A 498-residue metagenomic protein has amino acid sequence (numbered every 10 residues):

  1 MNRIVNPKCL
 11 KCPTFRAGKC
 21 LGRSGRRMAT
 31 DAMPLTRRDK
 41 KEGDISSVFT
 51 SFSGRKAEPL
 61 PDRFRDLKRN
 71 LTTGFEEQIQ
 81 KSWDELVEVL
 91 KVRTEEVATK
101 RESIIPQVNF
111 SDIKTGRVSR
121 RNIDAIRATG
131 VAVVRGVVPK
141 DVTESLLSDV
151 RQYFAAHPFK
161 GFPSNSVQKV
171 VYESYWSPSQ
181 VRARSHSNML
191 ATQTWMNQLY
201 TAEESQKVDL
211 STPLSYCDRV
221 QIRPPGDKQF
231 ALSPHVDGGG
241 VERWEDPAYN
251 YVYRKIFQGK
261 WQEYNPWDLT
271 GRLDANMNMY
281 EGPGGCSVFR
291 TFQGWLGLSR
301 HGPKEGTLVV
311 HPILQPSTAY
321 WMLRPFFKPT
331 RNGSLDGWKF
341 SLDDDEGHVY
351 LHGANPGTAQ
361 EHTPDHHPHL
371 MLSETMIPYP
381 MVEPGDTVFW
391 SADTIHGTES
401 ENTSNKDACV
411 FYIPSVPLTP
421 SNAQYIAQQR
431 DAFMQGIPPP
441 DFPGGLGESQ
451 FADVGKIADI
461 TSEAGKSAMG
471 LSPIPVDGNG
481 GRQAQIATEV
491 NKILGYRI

Functional and structural regions predicted by a protein language model:
N2-R127, I457-A458, A468-I498: Fe(II)/2-oxoglutarate
P7, G18, G25-R26, K81 (+5 more regions): Short, low-complexity intrinsically disordered segments
R16, S111, K160-S166, W390: Compositionally biased, low-structure terminal segments
T30-E42, S46, K328-T394, T403-I498: Conserved double-stranded beta-helix
D31, D39-E42, E58, K68 (+16 more regions): Glutamate identity and glutamate-enriched acidic tracts
L35-R38, R121, I126-T129, V138-P368 (+5 more regions): Non-heme Fe(II) oxygenase catalytic core, chiefly the N-lobe of the double-stranded beta-helix
A132: Short acidic/polar active-site loop segments enriched in Thr and Asp
